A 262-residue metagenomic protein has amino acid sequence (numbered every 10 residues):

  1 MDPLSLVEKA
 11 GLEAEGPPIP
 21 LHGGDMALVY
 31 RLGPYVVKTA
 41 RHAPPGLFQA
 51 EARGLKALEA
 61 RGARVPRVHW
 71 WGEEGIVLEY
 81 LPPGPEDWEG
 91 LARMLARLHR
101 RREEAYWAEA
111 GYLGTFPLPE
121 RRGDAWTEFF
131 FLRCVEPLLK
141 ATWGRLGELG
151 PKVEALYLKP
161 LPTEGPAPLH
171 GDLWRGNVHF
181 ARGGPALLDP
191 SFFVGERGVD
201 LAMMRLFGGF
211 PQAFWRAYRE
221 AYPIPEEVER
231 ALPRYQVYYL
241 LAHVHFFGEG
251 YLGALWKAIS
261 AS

Functional and structural regions predicted by a protein language model:
M1-G16: Juxta-kinase regulatory segment immediately upstream of eukaryotic protein kinase catalytic domains
D2-L4, E103-P168, E220: An alpha-helical support segment within catalytic cores of ATP-dependent transferases
L12-P18, G144-L149, P223-A231: Short, surface-exposed acidic
G16, P66-H69, L188, A202: A short, local hydrophobic-aromatic micro-motif
I19-E128: ATP-binding pocket architecture of kinase catalytic cores
D124-F131, K140, E164-P168, R175 (+2 more regions): Active-site Asp-x-Gly
P233-L241: Hydrophobic alpha-helical segments that form the core of small-molecule binding pockets and/or dimer interfaces
H243-S262: ATP/Mg2+ or Mg2+-diphosphate-binding catalytic cores that bind nucleotide phosphates or diphosphates via glycine-rich
